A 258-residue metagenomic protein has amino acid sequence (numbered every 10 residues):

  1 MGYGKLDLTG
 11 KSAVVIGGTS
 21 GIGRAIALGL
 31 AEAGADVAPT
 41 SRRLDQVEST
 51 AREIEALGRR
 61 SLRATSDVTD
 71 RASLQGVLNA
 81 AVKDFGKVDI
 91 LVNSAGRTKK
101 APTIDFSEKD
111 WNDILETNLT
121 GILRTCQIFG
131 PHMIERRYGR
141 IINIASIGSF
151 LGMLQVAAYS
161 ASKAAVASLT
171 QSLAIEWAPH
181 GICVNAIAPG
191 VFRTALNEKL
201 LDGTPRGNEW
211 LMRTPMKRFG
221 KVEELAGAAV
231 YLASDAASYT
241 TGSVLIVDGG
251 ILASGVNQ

Functional and structural regions predicted by a protein language model:
G2-K5, L151, V230, T241-Q258: Short C-terminal tail/terminal secondary-structure segment of NAD(P)H-dependent dehydrogenase/reductase domains
S12, T19-S20: Conserved glycine-rich cofactor-binding loop
A101-I104, L151-A157, P179-H180, K217 (+2 more regions): Active-site loop immediately N-terminal to the catalytic Tyr-X3-Lys motif of short-chain dehydrogenase/reductase
P102-T103, S107-L115, W210: Substrate-binding pocket helix/loop in short-chain dehydrogenase/reductase
C126, S162, T170: Active-site helix of classical SDR
P131, I175-P179, S238: Alpha-helical segment proximal to the catalytic Tyr-Lys
S146: Residue(s) in the substrate-gating loop at a strand-loop-helix junction that position the organic substrate next
